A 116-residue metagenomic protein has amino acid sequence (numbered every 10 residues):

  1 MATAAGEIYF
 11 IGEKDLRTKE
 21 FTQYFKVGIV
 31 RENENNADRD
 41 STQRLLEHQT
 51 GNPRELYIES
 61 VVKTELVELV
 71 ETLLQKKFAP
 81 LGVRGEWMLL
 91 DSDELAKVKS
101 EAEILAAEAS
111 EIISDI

Functional and structural regions predicted by a protein language model:
M1-I116: Non-catalytic accessory segments flanking enzymatic or RNA/DNA-binding domains
